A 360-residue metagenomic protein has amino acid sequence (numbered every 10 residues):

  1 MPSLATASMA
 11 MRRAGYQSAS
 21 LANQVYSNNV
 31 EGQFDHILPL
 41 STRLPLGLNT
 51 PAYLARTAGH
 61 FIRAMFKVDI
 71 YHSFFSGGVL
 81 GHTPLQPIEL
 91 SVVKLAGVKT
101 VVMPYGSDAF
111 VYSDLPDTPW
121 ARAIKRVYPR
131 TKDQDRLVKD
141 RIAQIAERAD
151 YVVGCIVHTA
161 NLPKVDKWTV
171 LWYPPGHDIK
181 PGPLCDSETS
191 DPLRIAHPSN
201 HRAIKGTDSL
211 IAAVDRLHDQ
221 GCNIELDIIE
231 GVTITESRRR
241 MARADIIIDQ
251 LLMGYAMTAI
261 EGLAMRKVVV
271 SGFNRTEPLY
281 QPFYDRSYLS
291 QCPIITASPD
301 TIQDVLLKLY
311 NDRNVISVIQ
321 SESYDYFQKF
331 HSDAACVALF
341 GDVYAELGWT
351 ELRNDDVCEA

Functional and structural regions predicted by a protein language model:
M1-H36, A143, A149: N-terminal subdomain of nucleotide-sugar transferases
I62-M65, I88-L95, K99, P119-Y151: Membrane-proximal helix-turn-helix segments that form the acceptor-binding/catalytic region of lipid-linked
I62-Q86, K99-V102, I246: Short N-terminal targeting/anchoring amphipathic segment
I70-H72, L90-V127, V170-L171: Active-site proximal beta-strand in glycosyltransferases
V111-Y112, P129-V170, A212: A short, active-site helix/loop in glycosyltransferases that binds the activated sugar's phosphate group
V170-K205, I211: Conserved donor-binding/catalytic core segment of Leloir-type glycosyltransferases
I246, L251-L252, M257-R313, S317: Catalytic binding pocket for nucleotide-activated donors in carbohydrate/polymer assembly enzymes
N311-A345: A charged, aromatic-enriched C-terminal amphipathic alpha-helix characteristic of glycosyltransferases across folds
